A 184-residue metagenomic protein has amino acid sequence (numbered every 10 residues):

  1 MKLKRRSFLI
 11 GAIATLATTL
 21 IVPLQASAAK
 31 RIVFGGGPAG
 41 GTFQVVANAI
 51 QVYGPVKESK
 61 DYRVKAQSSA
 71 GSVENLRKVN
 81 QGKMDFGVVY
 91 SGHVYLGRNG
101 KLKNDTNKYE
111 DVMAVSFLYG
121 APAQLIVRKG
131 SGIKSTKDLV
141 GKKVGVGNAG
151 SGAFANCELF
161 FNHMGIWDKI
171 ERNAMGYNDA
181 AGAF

Functional and structural regions predicted by a protein language model:
M1-A14: N-terminal secretory signal peptides and thylakoid transit peptides that target proteins across membranes
T15, S91-V94, S151: Residue-level marker for beta-strand->alpha-helix junctions and adjacent short loops that shape enzyme
T18-A26: C-terminal segment of classical bacterial N-terminal signal peptides
R31-K57, Y62-K65, A121-A183: Bilobed "Venus flytrap"/periplasmic-binding protein-like clamshell domains and structurally analogous long
Q51-V52, K65-Y109, L125, A180-F184: Pocket-flanking alpha-helical
K108, A114-P122: Short Pro/Gly-enriched coil loops immediately N-terminal to beta-strands
